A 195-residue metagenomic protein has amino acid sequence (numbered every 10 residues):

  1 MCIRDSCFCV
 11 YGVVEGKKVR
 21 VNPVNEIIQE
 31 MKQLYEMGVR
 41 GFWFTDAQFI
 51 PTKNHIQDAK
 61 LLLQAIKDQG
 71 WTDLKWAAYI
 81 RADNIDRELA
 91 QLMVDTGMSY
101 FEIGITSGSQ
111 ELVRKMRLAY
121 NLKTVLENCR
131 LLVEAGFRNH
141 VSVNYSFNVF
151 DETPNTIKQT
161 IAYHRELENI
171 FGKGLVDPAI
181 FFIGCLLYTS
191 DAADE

Functional and structural regions predicted by a protein language model:
M1-D5, Y188-E195: Conserved small/polar residues in nucleotide/adenosyl-binding loops
R4-R138, F147: Radical SAM [4Fe-4S] cluster-binding motif and immediate context
P51, L167-I170, C185-L186: Phosphate/oxyanion-binding loops and surfaces in catalytic or ligand/nucleic-acid-binding neighborhoods
H55-I56, L89, N155-I157, L187-S190: Short aromatic-enriched loop/helix-cap "lid" or pocket-rim segments at secondary-structure transitions that line
T96-Y100, Y163-A179: Structural recognition of alpha->loop->beta junctions
D151-R165: Catalytic cores of alpha/beta
I180-G184: A glycine-rich phosphate-binding loop feature that marks nucleotide/adenosyl-phosphate handling sites
